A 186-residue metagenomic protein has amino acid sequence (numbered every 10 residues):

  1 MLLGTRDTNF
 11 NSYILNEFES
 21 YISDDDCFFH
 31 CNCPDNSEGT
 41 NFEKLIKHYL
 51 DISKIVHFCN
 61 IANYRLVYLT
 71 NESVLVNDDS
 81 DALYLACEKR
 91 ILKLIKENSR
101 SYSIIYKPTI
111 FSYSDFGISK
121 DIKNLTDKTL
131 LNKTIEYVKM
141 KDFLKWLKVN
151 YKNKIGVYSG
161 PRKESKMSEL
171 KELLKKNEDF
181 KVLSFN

Functional and structural regions predicted by a protein language model:
M1-I14: N-terminal Rossmann NAD(P)H-binding glycine-rich loop of SDR-like oxidoreductase domains
F18-F58, E72-D78: NAD(P)H-binding glycine-rich loop region in Rossmannoid oxidoreductase-like domains and their noncatalytic homologs
C31, L66-E72, I105-K107: SDR active-site strand-loop-helix element
I61-Y64, R100: A short helix->loop->beta-strand "cap" motif at the edges of active sites that frequently abuts
Y68-D79, L83-A86, I110-F116: Conserved catalytic-site region of short-chain dehydrogenase/reductase
S80-Y106: Active-site Tyr-X1-5-Lys
E97-D142: NAD(P)-dependent short-chain dehydrogenase/reductase
K141-N186: Mid/C-terminal beta-alpha module of Rossmann-like enzyme folds, strongest in SDR-family dehydrogenases/epimerases
